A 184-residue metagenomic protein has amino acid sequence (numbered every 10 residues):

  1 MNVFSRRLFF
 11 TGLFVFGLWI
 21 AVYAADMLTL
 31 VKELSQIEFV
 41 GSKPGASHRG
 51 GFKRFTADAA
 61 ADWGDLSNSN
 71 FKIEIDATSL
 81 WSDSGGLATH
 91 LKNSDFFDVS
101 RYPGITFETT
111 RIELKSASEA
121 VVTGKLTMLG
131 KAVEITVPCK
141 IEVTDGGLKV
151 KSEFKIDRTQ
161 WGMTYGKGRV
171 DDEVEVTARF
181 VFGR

Functional and structural regions predicted by a protein language model:
N2-F10: Bacterial N-terminal signal peptides that target proteins for export
V3, I20-V22: Short hydrophobic transmembrane-like helices used for membrane targeting/insertion
F9-W19: Bacterial N-terminal signal peptides
A24-R184: Low-complexity, acidic/polar, glycine-enriched regions of mature
